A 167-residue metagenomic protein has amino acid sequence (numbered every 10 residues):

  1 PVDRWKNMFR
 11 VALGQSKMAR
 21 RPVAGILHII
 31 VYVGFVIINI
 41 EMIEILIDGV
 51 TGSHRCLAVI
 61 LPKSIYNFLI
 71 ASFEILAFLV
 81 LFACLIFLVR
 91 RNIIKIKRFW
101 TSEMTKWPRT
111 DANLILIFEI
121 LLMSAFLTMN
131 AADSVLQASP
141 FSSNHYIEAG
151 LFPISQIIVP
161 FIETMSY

Functional and structural regions predicted by a protein language model:
P1-Y167: Membrane-embedded alpha-helical bundles of multi-pass integral membrane proteins
